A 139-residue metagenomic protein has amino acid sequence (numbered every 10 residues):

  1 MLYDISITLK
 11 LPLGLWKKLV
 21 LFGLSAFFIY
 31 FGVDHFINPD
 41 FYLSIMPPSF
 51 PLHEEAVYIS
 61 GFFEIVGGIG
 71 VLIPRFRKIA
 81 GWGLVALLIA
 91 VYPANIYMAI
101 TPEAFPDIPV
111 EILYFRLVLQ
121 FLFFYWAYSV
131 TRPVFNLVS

Functional and structural regions predicted by a protein language model:
M1-S139: Membrane-interface extramembranous regions
